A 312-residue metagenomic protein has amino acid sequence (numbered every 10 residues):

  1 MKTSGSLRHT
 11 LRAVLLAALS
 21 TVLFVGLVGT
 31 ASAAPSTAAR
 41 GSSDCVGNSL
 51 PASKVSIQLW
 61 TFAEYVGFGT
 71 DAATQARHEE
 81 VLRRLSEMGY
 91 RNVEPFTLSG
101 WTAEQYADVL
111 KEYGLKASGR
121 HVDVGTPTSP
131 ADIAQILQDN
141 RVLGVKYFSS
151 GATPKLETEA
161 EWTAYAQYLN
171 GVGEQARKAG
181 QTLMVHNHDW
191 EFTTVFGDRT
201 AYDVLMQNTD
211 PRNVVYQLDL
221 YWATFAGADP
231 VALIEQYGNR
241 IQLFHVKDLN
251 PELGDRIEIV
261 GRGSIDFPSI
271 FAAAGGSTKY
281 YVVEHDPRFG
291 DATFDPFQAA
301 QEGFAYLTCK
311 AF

Functional and structural regions predicted by a protein language model:
T3-L15: Bacterial N-terminal signal peptides that target proteins for export
S4, P35, S43-F68, A72 (+3 more regions): Histidine-acidic metal/acid-base catalytic patches
V14-G26: Bacterial N-terminal signal peptides
F24-C45: C-terminal region of N-terminal signal peptides and the immediate post-cleavage residues of exported proteins
G41-V142, F312: N-terminal pre-domain/capping segments
Y65-V66, N92-Q105, D123-D132, K155-T163 (+5 more regions): Acidic-and-aromatic substrate-binding clefts and catalytic sites of carbohydrate-active enzymes
E94, G119, S149, M184 (+3 more regions): Conserved beta-strand positions in the central sheet of alpha/beta enzyme cores
G125-Y216, W222, F297: Active-site acidic/histidine proton-transfer and metal-coordination neighborhood in alpha/beta enzyme cores
